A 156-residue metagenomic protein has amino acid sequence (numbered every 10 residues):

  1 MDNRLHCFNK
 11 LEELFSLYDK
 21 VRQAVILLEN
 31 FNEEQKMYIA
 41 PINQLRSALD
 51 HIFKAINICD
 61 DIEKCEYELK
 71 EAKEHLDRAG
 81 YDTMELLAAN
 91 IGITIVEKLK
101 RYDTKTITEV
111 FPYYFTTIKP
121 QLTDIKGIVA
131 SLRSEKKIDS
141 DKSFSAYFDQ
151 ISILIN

Functional and structural regions predicted by a protein language model:
M1-C59: Leu/Val/Ala/Ile-rich N-terminal alpha-helices, chiefly Sec-type signal peptides and the beginnings
N30-M37, I58-K64, R133-K142: Charged, low-complexity interaction regions
I39-I42, E66-E74, D141-D149: Short, charged, amphipathic alpha-helical segments
H51-E74, R78: Acidic (E/D-rich), amphipathic helical modules within compact regulatory domains
I56, T83-I95, R133-S140, I155: Long, hydrophobic, amphipathic alpha-helical segments used as structural scaffolds
K73-G127: Membrane-proximal low-complexity regions enriched in glycine and acidic/polar residues
Y113-N156: Membrane-proximal, non-transmembrane alpha-helical segments
